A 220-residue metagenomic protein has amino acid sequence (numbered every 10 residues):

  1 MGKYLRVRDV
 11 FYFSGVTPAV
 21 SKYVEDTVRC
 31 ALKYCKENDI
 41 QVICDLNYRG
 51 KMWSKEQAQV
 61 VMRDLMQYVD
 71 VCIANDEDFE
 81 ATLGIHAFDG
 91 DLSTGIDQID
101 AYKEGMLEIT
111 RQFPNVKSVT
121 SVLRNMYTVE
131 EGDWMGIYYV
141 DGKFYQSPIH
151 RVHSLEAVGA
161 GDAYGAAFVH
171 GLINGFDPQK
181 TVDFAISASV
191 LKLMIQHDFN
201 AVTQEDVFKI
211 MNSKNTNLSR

Functional and structural regions predicted by a protein language model:
M1-F144, H150-R151, T203-K209, L218-R220: Ribokinase/PfkB-type carbohydrate-kinase core domain
F144-S213, L218: Conserved post-catalytic alpha-helical subdomain immediately downstream of the catalytic base and nucleotide-binding
